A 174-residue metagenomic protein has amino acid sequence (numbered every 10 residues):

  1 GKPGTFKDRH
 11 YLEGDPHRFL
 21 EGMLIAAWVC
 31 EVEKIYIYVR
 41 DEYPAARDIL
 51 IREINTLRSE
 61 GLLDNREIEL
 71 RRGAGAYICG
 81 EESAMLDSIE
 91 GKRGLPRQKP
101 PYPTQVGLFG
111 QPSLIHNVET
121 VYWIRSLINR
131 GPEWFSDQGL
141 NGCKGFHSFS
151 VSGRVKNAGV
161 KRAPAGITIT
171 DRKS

Functional and structural regions predicted by a protein language model:
G1-H17: Glycine-rich phosphate/pyrophosphate-binding loop regions near the starts of catalytic domains
G1-K2, W28-V32, R154: Short connector loops/turns at beta-strand edges and beta->alpha or beta->beta junctions
D15-V29: Histidine-anchored nucleotide/phosphate-binding helix
K34-D41: Short internal beta-strands
V39, V160-R162, T170-D171: Conduit-forming functional cores of very large proteins
P44: Metallocofactor- and cofactor-centric catalytic cores in central/energy metabolism, strongly enriched
R47-A165: Hydrophobic alpha-helical positions that pack around
S174: Conserved small/polar residues in nucleotide/adenosyl-binding loops
